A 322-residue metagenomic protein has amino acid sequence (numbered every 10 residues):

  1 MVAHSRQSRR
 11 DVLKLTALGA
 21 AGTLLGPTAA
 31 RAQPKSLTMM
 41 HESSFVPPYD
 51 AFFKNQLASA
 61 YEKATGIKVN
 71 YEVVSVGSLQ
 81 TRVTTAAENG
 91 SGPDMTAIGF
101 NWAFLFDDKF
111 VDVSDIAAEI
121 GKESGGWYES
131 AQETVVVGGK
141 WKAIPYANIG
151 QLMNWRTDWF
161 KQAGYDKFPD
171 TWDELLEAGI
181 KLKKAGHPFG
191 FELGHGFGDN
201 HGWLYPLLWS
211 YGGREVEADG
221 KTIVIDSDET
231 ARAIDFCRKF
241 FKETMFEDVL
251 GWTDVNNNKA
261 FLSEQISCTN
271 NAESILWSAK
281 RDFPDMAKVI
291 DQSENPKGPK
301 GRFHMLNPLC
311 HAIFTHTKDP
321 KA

Functional and structural regions predicted by a protein language model:
M1-Q7, D11: N-terminal secretory signal peptides
D11-A32: N-terminal export signals
L37-K54, I149: Extracytoplasmic "Venus flytrap"
E42, L57, A103-L105, W203-P206 (+1 more regions): Extracytoplasmic/periplasmic substrate-binding proteins
G99-L152, L176, W203, A287-P296: Hinge/lid segment of periplasmic solute-binding proteins
S114-E129, G190, H195, G213-R232 (+3 more regions): Short, solvent-exposed loop/beta-turn-alpha elements that line the ligand-binding surface or hinge of extracytoplasmic
G138-Y146, Q151, L176-I223, I266: Extracytoplasmic/periplasmic solute-binding protein
A178-A185, G220-L250: Glycine-centered hinge/linker elements that transmit conformational signals in sensory and ligand-binding systems
